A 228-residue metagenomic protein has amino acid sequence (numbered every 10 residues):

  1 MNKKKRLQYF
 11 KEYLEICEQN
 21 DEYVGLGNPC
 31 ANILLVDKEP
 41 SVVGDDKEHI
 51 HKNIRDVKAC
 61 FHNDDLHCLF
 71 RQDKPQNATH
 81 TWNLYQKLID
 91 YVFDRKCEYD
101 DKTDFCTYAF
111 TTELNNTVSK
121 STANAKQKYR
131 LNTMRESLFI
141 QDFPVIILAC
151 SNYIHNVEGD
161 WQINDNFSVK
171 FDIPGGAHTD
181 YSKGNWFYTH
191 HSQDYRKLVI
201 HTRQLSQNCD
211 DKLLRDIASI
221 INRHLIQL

Functional and structural regions predicted by a protein language model:
M1-L14, A125-R135, V157-L228: C-terminal capping/extension of enzyme domains
M1-N77, Q127-S137, N185-S192, I226-L228: Active-site and ligand/interface coordination hotspots across diverse enzymes and nucleic-acid-associated assemblies
A31, Q141-P144, S192-L198: A short helix->loop->beta-strand "cap" motif at the edges of active sites that frequently abuts
L35, I147, V199-H201: Structural motif
E39-V43, N115-S119, S151-H155, Q204-N208: Short, solvent-exposed loop/turn segments at secondary-structure junctions
R55-C97, F105-Y108: Low-complexity, serine/threonine/proline-enriched polar segments
Y99-S119: Short, contiguous, well-structured surface segments enriched in hydrophobic/aromatic residues
M134-N152: Proline-aspartate-enriched helix->loop->beta-strand connector
